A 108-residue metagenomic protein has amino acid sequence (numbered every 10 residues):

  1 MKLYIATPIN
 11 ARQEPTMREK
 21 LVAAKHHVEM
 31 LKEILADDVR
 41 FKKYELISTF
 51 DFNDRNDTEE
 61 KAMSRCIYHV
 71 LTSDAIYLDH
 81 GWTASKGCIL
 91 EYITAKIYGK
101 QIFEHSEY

Functional and structural regions predicted by a protein language model:
M1-Y108: Conserved catalytic or regulatory cores that recognize and/or transform ribose-phosphate-containing ligands
